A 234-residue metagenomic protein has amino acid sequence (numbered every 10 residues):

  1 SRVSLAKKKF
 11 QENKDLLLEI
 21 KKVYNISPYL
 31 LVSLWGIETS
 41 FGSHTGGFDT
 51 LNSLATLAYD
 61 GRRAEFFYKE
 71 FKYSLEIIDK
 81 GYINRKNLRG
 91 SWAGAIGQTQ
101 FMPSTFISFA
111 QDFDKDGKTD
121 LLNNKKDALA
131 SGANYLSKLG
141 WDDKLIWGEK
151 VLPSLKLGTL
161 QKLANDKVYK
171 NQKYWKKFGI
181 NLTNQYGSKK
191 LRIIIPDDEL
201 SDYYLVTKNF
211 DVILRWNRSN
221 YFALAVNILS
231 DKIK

Functional and structural regions predicted by a protein language model:
S1-R2, T207: Acidic/histidine-rich, surface-exposed loop or edge segments in extracytoplasmic proteins
R2-I37, G47-D49, T56-E76: Export/targeting segments at the very N-terminus of extracytoplasmic proteins
K14-L18, L31-V32, F48-L51, Y68-L75 (+8 more regions): Extracytoplasmic/secreted envelope proteins and their assembly/folding machinery, especially bacterial periplasmic
W35-T39, D49-N52, K150-G158: Acidic helix-start/capping segments at beta-turn-to-alpha-helix junctions
T39-F48, D60-A64, K80-K86, Q100 (+1 more regions): Secretory-pathway/luminal and periplasmic proteins that interact with or process carbohydrate-rich
H44-F71, G132, K162-K167, Y174 (+1 more regions): Catalytic and substrate-binding regions of cell-wall glycan-acting enzymes that process beta-1,4-linked
G81, R85-D198: Flexible, glycine-rich surface segments
N184-K234: C-terminal functional modules
